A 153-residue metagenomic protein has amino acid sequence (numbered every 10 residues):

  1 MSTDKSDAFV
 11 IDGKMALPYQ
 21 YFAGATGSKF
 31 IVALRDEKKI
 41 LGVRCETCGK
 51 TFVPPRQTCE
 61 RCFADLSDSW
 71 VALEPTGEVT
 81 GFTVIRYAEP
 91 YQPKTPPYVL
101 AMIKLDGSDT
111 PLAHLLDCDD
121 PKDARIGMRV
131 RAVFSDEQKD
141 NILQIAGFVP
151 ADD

Functional and structural regions predicted by a protein language model:
M1-I40, V149-D153: A broadly conserved sequence feature marking short terminus-proximal activation segments in nucleic acid-centric
K39-G42, R56: Residues immediately within or flanking Cys/His clusters that coordinate Zn2+ in small zinc-binding modules
G49, F63: Cys/His-coordinated zinc-binding microdomains
P54-P55, D68-V71: Short, non-ligating residues that shape and space the ligands of small metal-coordination modules and catalytic
G77-V79, L116: Conserved hydrophobic positions within beta-strands
F82-A88, S108, E137-Q138: Short, conserved beta-turn/loop elements at beta-strand boundaries and strand-helix junctions
A88-M102, I142-I145: Short aromatic-glycine-enriched beta-strand elements
L112-D153: Well-ordered alpha/beta subsegment
